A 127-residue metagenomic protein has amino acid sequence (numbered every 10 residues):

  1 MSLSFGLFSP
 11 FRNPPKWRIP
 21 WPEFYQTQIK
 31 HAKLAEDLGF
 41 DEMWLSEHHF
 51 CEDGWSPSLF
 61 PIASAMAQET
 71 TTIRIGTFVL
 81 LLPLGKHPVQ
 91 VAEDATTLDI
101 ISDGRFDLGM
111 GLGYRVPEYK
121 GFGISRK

Functional and structural regions predicted by a protein language model:
M1-T77: N-terminal beta1-alpha1-beta2 module of alpha/beta enzyme domains
S2-W21, L84-K127: Flexible, glycine-rich active-site loops centered on histidine and acidic residues that chelate a metal or position
I29, I73, V79, V89-V91 (+1 more regions): Extended aliphatic helical segments
H49, L80, G113-R115: Catalytic metal-binding/acid-base residues of hydrolase active sites
C51-G54, L82-K86: Short, small-residue-enriched loops and turns at beta-alpha junctions that line or gate enzyme active sites
